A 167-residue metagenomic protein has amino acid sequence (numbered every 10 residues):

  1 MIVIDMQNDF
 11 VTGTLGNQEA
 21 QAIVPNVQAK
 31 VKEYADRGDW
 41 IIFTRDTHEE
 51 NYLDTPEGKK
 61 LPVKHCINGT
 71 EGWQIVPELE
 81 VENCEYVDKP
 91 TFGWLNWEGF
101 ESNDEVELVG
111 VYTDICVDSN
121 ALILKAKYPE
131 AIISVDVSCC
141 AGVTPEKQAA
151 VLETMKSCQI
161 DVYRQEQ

Functional and structural regions predicted by a protein language model:
M1-Q7, L108-G110, L124: Beta-strand elements within well-structured catalytic alpha/beta cores of enzymes that handle phosphate/sulfate esters
M1-Y86, I132-S134, E146-K156, D161-R164: Active-site acidic carboxylates
A29-E33, C116-Y128: Histidine-anchored nucleotide/phosphate-binding helix
G38, S102-V106, E130: A general structural motif
D46, F92, S138-C140: Active-site beta-loop-alpha junctions enriched in small/polar residues
H65, G69-I115: Internal catalytic-core helix/loop-beta-alpha segment that presents or stabilizes conserved functional determinants
W97-E98, V143-K147: Short, charged, surface-exposed secondary-structure boundary motifs
E107-G110, E130-P145, Q165: A short glycine-rich beta-strand->turn/loop micro-motif centered on a GG-aromatic cluster
